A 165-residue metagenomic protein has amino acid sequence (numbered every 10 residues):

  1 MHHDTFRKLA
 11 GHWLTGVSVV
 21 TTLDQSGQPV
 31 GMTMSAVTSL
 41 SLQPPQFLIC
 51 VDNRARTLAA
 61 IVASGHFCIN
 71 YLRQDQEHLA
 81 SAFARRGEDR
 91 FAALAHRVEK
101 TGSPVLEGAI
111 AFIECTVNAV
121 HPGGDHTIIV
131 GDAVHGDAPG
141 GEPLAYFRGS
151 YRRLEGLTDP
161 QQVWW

Functional and structural regions predicted by a protein language model:
M1-W165: Basic, polyanion-binding surface patches
